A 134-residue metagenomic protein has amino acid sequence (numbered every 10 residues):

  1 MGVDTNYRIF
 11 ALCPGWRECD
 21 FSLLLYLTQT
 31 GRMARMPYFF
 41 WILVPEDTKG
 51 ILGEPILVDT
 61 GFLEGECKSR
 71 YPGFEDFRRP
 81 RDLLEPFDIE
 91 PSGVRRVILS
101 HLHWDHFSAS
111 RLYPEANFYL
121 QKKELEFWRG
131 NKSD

Functional and structural regions predicted by a protein language model:
M1-L57, F62-E66, Y71: Zn-dependent metallo-beta-lactamase
P55, G61-D134: Active-site HxH/HxHxD metal-binding segment of metal-dependent hydrolases
